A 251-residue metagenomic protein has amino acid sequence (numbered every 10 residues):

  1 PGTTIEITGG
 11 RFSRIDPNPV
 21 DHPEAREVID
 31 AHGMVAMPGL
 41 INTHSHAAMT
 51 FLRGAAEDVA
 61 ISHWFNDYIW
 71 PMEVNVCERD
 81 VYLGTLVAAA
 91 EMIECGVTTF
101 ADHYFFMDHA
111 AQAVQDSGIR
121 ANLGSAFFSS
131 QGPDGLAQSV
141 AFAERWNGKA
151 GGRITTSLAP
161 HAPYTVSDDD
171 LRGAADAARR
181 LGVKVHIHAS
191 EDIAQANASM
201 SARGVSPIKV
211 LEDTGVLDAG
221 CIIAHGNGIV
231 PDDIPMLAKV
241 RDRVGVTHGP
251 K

Functional and structural regions predicted by a protein language model:
P1-M37: Histidine-rich, glycine-flanked metal-binding segment
I5, G10, G33, H44 (+7 more regions): Divalent metal-coordination and catalytic microenvironments
G39-T50, K184-I193: Histidine-centered catalytic micro-motifs
F51-L83, A90, S117-S125, I193-G220 (+1 more regions): Active-site gating loops and adjacent loop-to-helix segments of metal-dependent hydrolytic enzymes
F100-M107: Divalent-metal (often Zn2+) His-rich catalytic cores of metallo-beta-lactamase-fold enzymes
H109-G228, D232: Metal-coordinating catalytic core of metallo-dependent amide/deamination hydrolases
P231-D232, M236-K251: A conserved active-site cap/scaffold subdomain adjacent to cofactor or substrate pockets
